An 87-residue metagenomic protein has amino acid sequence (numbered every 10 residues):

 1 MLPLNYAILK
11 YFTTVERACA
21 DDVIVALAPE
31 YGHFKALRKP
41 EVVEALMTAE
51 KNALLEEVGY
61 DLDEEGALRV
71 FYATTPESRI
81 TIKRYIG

Functional and structural regions predicted by a protein language model:
M1-R17, G87: Short alpha-helical segments that sit at the start of domains
K10, T14, P29-H33, D61: General structural signal for alpha-helix termini and helix-helix connectors
A18-P29: Short acidic, hydrophobic short linear motifs in intrinsically disordered regions
A28-V43: Short, positively charged loop/turn segments that connect secondary-structure elements
V43-E50: Short, hydrophobic-biased segments on the C-terminal half of alpha helices that form "recognition helices"
E50-D61: A short, conserved structural fragment
G59-V70: Short, Lys/Arg-rich nucleic-acid/phosphate-binding segment
V70-G87: Short, amphipathic alpha-helical interaction segments positioned at domain boundaries
